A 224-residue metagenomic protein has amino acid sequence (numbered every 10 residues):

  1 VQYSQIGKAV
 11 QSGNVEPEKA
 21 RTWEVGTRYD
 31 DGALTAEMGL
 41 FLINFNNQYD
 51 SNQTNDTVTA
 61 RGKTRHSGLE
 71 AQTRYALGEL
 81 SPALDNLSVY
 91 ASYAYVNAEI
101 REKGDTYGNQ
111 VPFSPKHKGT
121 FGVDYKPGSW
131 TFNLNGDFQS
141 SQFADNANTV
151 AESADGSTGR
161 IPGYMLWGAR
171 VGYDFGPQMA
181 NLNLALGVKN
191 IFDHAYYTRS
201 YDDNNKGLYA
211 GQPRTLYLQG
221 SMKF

Functional and structural regions predicted by a protein language model:
V1-E24, A33-R61, D137-V150, K189-D203: Surface-exposed extracellular loop regions of Gram-negative outer-membrane beta-barrel proteins, predominantly
G13-K19, V58-H66, G108-K116, D155-G163 (+1 more regions): Replace "Gram-negative outer membrane beta-barrel proteins" with "bacterial and organellar outer membrane beta-barrel
K19-W23, D30-G32, K63-L69, P115-G119 (+3 more regions): Residues that define the transmembrane beta-barrel architecture of outer-membrane proteins
D30, G78-L80, G176-Q178: Short polar/acidic secondary-structure junctions
A33, L40-N44, T59-N148, F192-A195 (+1 more regions): Gram-negative outer-membrane beta-barrel transporters
G39, A154-I161, G168-G172: Short, glycine/charged-rich beta-strand-loop motifs at protein surfaces that mediate ligand recognition and catalysis
F41, L87, S140-A147, Y173-F224: C-terminal beta-signal and adjacent terminal beta-strands/loops of Gram-negative outer-membrane beta-barrel proteins
L77, L84-S92, G156-P162, A180-L186: Glycine-rich, flexible loop segments associated with nucleotide phosphate handling
